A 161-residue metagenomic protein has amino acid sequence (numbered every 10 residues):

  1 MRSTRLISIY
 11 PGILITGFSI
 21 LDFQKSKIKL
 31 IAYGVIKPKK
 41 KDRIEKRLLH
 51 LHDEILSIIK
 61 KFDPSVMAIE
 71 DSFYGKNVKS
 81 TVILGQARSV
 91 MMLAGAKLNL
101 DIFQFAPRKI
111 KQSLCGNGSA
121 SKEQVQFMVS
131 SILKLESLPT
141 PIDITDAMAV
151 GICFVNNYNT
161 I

Functional and structural regions predicted by a protein language model:
M1-I161: Phosphate- and other anionic-substrate recognition elements at nucleic-acid/protein interfaces
